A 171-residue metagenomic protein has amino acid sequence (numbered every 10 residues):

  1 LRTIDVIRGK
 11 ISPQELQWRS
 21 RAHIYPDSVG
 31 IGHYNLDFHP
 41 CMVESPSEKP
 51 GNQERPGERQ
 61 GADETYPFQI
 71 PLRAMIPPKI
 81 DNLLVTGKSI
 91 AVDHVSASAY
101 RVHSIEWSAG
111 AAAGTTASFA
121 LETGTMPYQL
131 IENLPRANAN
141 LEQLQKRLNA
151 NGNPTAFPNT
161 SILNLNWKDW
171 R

Functional and structural regions predicted by a protein language model:
L1-R171: Flavin (FAD/FMN)-binding glycine-rich loop and adjacent Rossmann-like elements that form
